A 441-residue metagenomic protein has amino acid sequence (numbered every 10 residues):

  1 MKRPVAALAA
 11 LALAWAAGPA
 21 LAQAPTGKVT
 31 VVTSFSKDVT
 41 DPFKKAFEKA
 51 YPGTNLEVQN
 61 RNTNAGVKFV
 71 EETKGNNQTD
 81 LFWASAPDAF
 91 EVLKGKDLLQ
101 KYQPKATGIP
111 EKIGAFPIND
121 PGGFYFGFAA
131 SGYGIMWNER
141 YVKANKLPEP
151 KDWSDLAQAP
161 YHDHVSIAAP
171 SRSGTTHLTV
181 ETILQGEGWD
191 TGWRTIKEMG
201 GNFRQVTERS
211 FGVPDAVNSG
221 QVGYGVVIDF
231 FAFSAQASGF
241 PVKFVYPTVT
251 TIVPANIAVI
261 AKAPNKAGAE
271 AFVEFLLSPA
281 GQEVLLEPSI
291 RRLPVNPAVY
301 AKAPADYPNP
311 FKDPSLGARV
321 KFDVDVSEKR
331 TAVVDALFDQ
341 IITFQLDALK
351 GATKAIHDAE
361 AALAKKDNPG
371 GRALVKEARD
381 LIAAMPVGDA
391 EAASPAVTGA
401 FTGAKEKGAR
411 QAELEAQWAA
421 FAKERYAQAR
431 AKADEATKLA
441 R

Functional and structural regions predicted by a protein language model:
Q23-E91: Early extracytoplasmic/lumenal segment of secretory-pathway proteins
N77-F82, Q100-E139, S154, D163-I167: A structural signal for short loop-to-beta-strand junctions that line the ligand-binding cleft of periplasmic/secreted
D88-V92, N218, G223-P241: A ligand-binding cleft/hinge motif common to bilobed small-molecule-binding domains
L93-K101, D120-G122, S234-Y246: Ligand-binding "clamshell"
M136-Y141, I252-K266, L285: A bilobed periplasmic-binding-protein/Venus flytrap-type ligand-binding module shared by bacterial periplasmic
T195-G200, S238-A263: Periplasmic-binding protein-like
I260-G268, V273-D325: Mature extracytoplasmic/periplasmic domains
H357-R441: C-terminal non-catalytic accessory extensions
